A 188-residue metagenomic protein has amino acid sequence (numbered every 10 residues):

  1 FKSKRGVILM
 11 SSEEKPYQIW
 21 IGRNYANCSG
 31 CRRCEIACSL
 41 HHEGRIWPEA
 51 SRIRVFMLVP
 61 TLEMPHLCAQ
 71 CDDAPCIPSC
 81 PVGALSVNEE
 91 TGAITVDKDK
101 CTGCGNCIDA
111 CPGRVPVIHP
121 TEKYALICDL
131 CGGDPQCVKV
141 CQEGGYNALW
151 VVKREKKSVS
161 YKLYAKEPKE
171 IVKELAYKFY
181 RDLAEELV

Functional and structural regions predicted by a protein language model:
F1-L9: Short, Lys/Arg-enriched N-terminal segments with co-localized hydrophobic residues within the first ~10-30 amino acids
L9-Q18, V59-I77, D99-V188: Flanking helices and flexible, charged tails adjoining ferredoxin-like Fe-S electron-transfer domains in multi-subunit
M10-C28, R32-V59: N-terminal cysteine/histidine-rich coordination modules
S29, S86, T102: Nucleotide phosphate-binding site architecture
L40, P81-V82, P112: The C-terminal cap of the DNA-recognition helix in HTH/winged-HTH DNA-binding domains, marking the helix-to-coil
D72-V87, T91-A93: Ordered, amphipathic secondary-structure segments that act as subunit-interaction surfaces in large macromolecular
